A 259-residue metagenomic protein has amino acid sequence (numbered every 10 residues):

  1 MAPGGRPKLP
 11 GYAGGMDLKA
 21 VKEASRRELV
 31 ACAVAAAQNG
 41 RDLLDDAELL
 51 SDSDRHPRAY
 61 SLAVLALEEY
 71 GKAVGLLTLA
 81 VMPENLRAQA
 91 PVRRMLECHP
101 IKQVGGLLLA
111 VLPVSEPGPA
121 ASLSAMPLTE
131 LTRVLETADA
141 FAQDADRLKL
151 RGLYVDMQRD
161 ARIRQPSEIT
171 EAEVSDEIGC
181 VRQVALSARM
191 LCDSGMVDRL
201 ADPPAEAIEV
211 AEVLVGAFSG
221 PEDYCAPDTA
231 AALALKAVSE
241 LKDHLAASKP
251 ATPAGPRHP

Functional and structural regions predicted by a protein language model:
A2-P259: Terminal alpha-helical segments
